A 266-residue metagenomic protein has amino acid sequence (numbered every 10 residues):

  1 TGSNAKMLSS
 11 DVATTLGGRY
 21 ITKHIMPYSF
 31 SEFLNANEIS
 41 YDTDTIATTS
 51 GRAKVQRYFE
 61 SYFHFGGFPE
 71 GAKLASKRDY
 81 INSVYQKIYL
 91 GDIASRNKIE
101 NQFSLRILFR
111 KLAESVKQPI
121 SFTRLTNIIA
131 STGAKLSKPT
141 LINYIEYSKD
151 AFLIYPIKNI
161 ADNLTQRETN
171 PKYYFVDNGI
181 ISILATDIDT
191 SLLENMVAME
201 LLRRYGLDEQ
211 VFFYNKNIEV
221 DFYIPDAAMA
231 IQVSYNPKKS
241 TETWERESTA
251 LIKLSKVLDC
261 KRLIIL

Functional and structural regions predicted by a protein language model:
T1: Short, basic/aromatic recognition patches that contact phosphate-bearing ligands
A5, S9-P119: Interdomain motor-coupling "hinge/lid" segment immediately C-terminal to the ATP-binding subdomain of NTP-driven enzymes
G91-S95, N127-S131, G179-D187: Short hinge/gating elements
R110-A113, A130, L202: Short, locally clustered residues in the helix-turn-helix/winged-helix DNA-binding domain
Q118-I129: Short acidic, hydrophobic short linear motifs in intrinsically disordered regions
A130-T140: Short, basic interhelical loop/turn and adjoining N-cap of the next helix at nucleic-acid- or acidic-partner-contacting
T140, E146, F152-L266: A cross-kingdom feature that marks ATP-driven nucleic-acid transaction machinery
